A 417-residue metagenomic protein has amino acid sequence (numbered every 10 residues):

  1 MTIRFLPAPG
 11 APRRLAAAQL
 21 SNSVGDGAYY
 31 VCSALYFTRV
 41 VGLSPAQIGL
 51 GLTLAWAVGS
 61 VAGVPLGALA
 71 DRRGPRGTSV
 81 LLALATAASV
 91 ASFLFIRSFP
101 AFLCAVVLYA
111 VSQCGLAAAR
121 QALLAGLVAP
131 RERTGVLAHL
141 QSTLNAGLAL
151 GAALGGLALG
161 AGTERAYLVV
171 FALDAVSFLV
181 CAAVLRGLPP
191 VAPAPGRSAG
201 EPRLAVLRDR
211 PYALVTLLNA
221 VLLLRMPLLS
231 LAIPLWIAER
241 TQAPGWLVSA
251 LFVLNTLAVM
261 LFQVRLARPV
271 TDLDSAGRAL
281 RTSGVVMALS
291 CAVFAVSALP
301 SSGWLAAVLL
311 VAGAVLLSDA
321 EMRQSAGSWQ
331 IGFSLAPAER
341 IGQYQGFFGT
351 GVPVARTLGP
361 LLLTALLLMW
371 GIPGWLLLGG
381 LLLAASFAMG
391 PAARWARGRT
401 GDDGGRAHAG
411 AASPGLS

Functional and structural regions predicted by a protein language model:
M1-R13, G187-L222, H408-L416: Juxtamembrane intracellular "pre-TM" segments in multi-pass secondary transporters
T2-A57, P211-T256: Helix-loop boundary and gating motifs at the non-cytosolic
S60-R97: Conserved MFS/SLC helix-loop-helix module at the cytosolic interface between two early adjacent transmembrane helices
V61-G74, L261-L280, L367: Helix-to-loop junctions at the C-terminal end of transmembrane segments in multipass secondary transporters
G77-S92, A175, R278-F294: Structural signature of the two symmetry-related core transmembrane helices
A105-A146: Cytoplasmic helix-loop-helix junction between adjacent transmembrane helices in 12-TM secondary transporters
G156, V176-A194, A388-A392: C-terminal membrane-cytosol helix-exit motif in multi-pass small-molecule transporters
R278-Q324: C-terminal transmembrane helical hairpin of 12-TM major facilitator-type secondary transporters
